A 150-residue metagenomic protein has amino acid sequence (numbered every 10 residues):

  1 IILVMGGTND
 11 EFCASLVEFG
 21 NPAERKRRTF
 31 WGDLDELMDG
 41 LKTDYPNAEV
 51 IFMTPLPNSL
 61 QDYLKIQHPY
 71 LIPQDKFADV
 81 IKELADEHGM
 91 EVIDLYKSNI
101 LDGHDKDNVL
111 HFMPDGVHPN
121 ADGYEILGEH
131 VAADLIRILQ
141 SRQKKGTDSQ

Functional and structural regions predicted by a protein language model:
I1-K144, D148: Alpha-helical cap/lid subdomain in secreted, periplasmic, or secretory-pathway luminal O-acyl-processing enzymes
